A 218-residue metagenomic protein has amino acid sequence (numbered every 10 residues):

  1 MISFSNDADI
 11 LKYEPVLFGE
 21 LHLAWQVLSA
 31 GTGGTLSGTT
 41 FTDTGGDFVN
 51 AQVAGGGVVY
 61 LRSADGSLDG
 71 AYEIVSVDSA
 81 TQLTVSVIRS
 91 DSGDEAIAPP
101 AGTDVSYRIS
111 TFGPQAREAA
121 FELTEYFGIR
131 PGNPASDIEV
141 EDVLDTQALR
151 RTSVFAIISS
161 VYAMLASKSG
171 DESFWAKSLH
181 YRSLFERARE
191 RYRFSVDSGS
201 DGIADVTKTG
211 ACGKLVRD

Functional and structural regions predicted by a protein language model:
M1-L28, F155, S159-D218: Short loop/turn elements at secondary-structure junctions
F4-E95: Autoprocessing Asn-cyclization modules and mimics
A54, S90-R117, F121, E125: Surface-exposed interaction regions enriched in Ser/Thr/Asp/Glu that occur as long low-complexity tracts or repetitive
A54-L61, A148, S153-I158: Short hydrophobic/aromatic-rich beta-strand motifs
S79, T124, Y162: Residue-level marker of positions within ordered structural domains that often coincide with functionally constrained
Y107-P114, E118, A148, T152 (+3 more regions): Alpha-helix boundary/N-cap detector
F112-Q147: Short amphipathic alpha-helical segments and their helix-coil junctions
